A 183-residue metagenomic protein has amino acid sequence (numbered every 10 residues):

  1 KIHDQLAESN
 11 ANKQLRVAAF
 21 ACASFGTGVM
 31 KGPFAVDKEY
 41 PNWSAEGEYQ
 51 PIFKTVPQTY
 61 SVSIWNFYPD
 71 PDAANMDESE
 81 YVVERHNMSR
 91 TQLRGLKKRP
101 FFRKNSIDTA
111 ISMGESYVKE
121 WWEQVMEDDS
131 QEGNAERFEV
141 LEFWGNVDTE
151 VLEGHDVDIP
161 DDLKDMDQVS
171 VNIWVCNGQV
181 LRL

Functional and structural regions predicted by a protein language model:
K1-L183: Extended alpha-helical, oligomerization-prone segments that build pores/tubes and scaffolds
